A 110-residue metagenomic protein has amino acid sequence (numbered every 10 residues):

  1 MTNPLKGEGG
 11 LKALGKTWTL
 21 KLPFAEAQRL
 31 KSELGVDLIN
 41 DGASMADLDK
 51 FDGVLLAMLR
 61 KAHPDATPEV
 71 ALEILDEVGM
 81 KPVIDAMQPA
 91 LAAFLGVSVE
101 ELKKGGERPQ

Functional and structural regions predicted by a protein language model:
M1-A13, Q28-D49, H63-Q110: Charged interaction scaffolds used for protein-protein
W18-L20: Short, isolated positions in well-ordered beta-strands
K50-V54: Catalytic-loop motifs flanking and including active-site residues across diverse enzymes
